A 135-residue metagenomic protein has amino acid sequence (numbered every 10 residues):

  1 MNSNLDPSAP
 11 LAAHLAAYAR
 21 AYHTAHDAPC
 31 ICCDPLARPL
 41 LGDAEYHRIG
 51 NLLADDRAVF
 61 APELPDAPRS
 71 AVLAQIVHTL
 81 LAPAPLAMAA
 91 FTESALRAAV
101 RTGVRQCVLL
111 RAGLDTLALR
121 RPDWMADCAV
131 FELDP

Functional and structural regions predicted by a protein language model:
M1-V108, L114-L133: Rossmann-like AdoMet
